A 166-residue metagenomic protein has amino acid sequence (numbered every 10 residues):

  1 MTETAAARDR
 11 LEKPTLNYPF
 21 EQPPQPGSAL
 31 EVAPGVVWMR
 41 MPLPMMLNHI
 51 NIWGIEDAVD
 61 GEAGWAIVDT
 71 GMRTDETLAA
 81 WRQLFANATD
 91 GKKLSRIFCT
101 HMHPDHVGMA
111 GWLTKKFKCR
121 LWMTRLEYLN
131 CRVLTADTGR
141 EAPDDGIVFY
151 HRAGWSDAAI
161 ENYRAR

Functional and structural regions predicted by a protein language model:
M1-E21: N-terminal presequences and immediately downstream first alpha-helices
R8, E12-T15, E31, G61 (+2 more regions): Alpha-helical context
E12-K13, I67, L94-R96: A short, structure-level motif marking secondary-structure boundaries and short turns
L16, R40, F98-C99: A generic structural signal for short
P19-Q22, P34-V37, P104: Short amphipathic alpha-helical surface micro-motifs
Q22-Q25, Q83, E161-R164: Residue-identity detector for glutamine
P26-K92: Conserved beta-strand hairpin/beta-sheet module of binuclear metal-dependent hydrolase folds, prominently
E76, A86-R166: Active-site HxH/HxHxD metal-binding segment of metal-dependent hydrolases
